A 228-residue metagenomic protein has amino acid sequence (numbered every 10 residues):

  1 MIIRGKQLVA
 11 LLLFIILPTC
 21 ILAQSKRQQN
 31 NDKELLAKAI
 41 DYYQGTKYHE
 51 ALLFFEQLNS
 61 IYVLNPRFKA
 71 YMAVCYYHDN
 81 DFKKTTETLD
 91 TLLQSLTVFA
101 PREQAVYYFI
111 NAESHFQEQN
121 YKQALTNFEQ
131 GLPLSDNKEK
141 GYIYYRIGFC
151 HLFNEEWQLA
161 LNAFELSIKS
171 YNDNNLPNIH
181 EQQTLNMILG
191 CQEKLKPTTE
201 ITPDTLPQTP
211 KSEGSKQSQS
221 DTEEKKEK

Functional and structural regions predicted by a protein language model:
N30-Q57, I61: Alpha-helical segment of the N-proximal tetratricopeptide repeat
L161, L166-K228: Terminal, low-structured helical/coil segments at or just beyond the last alpha-helical repeat
